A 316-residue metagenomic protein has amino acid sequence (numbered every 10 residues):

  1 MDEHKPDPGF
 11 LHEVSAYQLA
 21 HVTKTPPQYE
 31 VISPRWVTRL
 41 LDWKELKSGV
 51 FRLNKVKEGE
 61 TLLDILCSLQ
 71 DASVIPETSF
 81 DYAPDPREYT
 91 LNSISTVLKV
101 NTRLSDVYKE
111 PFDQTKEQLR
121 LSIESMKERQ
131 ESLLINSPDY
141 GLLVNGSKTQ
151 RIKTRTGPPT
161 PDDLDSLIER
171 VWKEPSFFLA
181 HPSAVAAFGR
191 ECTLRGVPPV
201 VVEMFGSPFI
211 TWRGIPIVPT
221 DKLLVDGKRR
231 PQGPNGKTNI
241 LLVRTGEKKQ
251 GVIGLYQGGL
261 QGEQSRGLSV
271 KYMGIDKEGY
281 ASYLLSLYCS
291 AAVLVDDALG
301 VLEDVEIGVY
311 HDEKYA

Functional and structural regions predicted by a protein language model:
M1-P84: N-terminal "assembly arms/tails" that initiate or stabilize quaternary assembly in self-assembling proteins
M1-V14, V31, P84-P86, T193-V197 (+3 more regions): Peripheral peptide segments
V74, T78-Y108: Long, hydrophobic/aromatic-enriched structural stretches that serve as scaffold segments
T96, E174-S176, R213, A281: Structural beta-strand/beta-sheet cores of well-ordered domains, especially the beta-sheet scaffolds that support
K99-E174: Alpha-helical scaffold segments that mediate packing/assembly in large oligomeric complexes
G146-I210: Extended, solvent-exposed, turn-rich assembly/linker loops in the middle of proteins
V200-A316: Sequence/fold signature of self-assembling virion shell proteins
